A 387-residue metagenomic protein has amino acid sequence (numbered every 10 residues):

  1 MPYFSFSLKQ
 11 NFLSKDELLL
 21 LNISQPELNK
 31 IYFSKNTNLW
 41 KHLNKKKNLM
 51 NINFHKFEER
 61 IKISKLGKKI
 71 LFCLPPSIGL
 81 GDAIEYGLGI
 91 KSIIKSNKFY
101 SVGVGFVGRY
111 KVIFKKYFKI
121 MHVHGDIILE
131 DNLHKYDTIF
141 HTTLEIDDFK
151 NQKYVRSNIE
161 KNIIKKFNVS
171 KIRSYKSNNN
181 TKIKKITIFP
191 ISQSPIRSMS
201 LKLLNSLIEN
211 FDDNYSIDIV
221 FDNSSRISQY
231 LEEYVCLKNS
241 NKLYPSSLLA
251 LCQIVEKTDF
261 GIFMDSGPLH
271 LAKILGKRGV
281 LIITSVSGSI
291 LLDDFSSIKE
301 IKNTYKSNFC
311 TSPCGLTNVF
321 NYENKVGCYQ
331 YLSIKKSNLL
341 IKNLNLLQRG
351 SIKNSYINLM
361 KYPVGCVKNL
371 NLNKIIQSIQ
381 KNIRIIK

Functional and structural regions predicted by a protein language model:
Y3-R156, A250-I254, F260, L269 (+2 more regions): Active-site and donor-binding regions of nucleotide-sugar-utilizing enzymes
K68-I70, T181-T187, Y215-S216: Charged active-site motifs of nucleotide-sugar-dependent glycosyltransferases
P76-I78, S192-S194, N223, S285: Residue-level signal for short, function-critical loop segments
L80-G81, S194-S198, C366: A generic structural signal for short coil/turn motifs at secondary-structure boundaries
G87, L201-I290: Donor-binding and catalytic core of enzymes assembling or modifying cell-surface/extracellular glycoconjugates
M121-G125, K242-Y244, I301-K306: Short acidic-hydrophobic, aromatic-tinged amphipathic segments that line or gate anion-handling sites
T143-R197, L201: Mid-sequence helix-capping/hinge segment at a functional interface
K273-I386: Nucleotide-sugar donor-binding patch of glycosyltransferase catalytic domains
